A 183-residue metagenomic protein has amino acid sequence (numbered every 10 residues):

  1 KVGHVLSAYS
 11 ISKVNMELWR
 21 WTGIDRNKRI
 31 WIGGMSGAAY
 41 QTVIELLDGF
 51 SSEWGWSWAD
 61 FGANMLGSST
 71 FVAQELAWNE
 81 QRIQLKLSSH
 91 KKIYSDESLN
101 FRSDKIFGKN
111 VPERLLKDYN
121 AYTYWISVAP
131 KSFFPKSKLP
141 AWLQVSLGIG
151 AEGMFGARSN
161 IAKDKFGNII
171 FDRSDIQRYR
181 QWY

Functional and structural regions predicted by a protein language model:
K1-Y183: Hydrophobic alpha-helical membrane segments
